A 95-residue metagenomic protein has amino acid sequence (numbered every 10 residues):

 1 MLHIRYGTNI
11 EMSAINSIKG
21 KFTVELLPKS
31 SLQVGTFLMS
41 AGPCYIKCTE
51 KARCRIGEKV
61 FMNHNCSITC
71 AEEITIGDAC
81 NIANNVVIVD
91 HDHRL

Functional and structural regions predicted by a protein language model:
M1-V89: Domain-scale signature associated with acetyltransferase and cell-envelope carbohydrate enzymes
